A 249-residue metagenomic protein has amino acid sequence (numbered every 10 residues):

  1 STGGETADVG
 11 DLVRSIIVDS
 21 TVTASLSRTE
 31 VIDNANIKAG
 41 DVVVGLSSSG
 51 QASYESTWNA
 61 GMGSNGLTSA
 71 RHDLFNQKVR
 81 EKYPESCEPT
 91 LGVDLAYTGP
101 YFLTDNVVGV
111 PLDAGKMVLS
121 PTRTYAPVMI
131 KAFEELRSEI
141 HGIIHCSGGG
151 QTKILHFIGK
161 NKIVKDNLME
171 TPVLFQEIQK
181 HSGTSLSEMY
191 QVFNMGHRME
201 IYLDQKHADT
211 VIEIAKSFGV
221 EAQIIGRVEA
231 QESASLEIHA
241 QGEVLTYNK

Functional and structural regions predicted by a protein language model:
T2-K249: Helix-biased detector of long, well-ordered alpha-helical tracts
